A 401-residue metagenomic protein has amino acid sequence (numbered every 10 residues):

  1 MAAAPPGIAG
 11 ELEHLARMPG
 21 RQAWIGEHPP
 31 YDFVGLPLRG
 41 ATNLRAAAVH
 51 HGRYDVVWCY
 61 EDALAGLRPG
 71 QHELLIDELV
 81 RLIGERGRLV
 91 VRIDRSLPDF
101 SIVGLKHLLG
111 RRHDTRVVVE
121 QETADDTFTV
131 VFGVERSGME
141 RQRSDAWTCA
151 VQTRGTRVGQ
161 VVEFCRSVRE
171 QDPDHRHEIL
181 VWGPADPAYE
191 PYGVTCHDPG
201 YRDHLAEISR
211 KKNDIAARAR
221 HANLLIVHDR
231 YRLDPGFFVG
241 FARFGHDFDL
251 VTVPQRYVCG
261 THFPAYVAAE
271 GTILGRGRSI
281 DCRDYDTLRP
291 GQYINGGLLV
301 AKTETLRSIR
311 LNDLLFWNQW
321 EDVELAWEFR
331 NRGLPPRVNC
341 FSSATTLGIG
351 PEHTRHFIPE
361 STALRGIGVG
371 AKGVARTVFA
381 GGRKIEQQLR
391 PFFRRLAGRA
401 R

Functional and structural regions predicted by a protein language model:
H72-E85: A short glycine-rich, Lys/Arg-flanked "PGG" loop and its adjoining helix->strand segment in the class I
E163-R176: Short, acidic, metal-binding catalytic loop of nucleotide-sugar glycosyltransferases
R202-A219: Glycine-rich, basic loop-to-helix element that forms the pyrophosphate-binding segment of sugar-nucleotide handling
L224: Short aromatic/hydrophobic "clamp" motif used to bind/position activated sugar donors
H228-R232: The conserved acidic donor/metal-binding loop of glycosyltransferases
D234, V239-R310: Conserved catalytic core of nucleotide-sugar-dependent glycosyltransferases
Y293-G296, S308-W327, N331, P336-V338: Donor nucleotide-sugar recognition loop
V338-A363: Active-site donor/metal-binding and catalytic loop motifs of nucleotide-sugar-dependent glycosylation enzymes
